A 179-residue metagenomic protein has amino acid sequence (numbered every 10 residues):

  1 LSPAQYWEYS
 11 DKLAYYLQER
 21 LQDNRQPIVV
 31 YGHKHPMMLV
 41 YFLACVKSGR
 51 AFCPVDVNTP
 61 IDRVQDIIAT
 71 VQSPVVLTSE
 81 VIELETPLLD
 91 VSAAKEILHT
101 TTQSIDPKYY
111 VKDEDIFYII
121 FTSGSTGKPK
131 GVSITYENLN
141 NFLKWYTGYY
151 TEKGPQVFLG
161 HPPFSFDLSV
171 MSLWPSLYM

Functional and structural regions predicted by a protein language model:
L1-N138, Y150-T151: Carrier-protein-dependent adenylate-forming modules in NRPS/ANL systems
I119, H161-P162: Short hydrophobic "strand-cap" motifs at the C-terminus of beta-strands
K130-L159, S165-M179: Conserved AMP-binding/adenylation subdomain of ANL enzymes
